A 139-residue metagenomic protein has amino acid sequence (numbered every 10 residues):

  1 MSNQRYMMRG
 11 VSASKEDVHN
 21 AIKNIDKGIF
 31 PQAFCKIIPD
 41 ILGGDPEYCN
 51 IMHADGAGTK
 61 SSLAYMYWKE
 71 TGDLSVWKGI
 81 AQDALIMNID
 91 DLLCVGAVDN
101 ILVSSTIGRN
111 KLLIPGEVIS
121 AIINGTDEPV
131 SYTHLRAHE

Functional and structural regions predicted by a protein language model:
M1-C94, L135: N-terminal glycine-rich phosphate/pyrophosphate-binding loops that anchor nucleotide-derived ligands and cofactors
A57, S105-L113: Acidic, glycine-rich active-site loops and adjacent beta-strand->loop/helix elements that engage anionic groups
S62-Y65, I114-V118: Short acidic, glycine/serine/threonine-rich loops at helix termini
A81-A84, V118, I122: Hydrophobic alpha-helical membrane-association signature
L92-S104: Short, flexible active-site-proximal loops enriched in glycine and acidic residues
P129-S131: Acidic, proline/serine/threonine- and glycine-rich low-complexity intrinsically disordered segments
T133-E139: Conserved small/polar residues in nucleotide/adenosyl-binding loops
